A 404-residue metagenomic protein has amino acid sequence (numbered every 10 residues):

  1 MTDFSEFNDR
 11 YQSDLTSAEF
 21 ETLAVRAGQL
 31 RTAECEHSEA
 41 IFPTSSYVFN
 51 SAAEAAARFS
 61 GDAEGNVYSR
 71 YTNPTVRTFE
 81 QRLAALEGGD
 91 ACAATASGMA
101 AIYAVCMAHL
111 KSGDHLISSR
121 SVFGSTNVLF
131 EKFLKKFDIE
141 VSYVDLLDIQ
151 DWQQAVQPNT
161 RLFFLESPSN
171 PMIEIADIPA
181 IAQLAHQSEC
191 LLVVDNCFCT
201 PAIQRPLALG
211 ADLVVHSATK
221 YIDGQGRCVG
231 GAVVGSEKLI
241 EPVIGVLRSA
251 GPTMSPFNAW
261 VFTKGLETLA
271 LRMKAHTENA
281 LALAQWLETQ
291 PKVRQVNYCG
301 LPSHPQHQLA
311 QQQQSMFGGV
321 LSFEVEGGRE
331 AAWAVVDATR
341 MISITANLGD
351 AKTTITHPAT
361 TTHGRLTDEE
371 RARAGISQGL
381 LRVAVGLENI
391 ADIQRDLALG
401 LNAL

Functional and structural regions predicted by a protein language model:
M1-R10, E131-K132, E140, Q154 (+2 more regions): PLP-dependent enzyme catalytic core of the Aspartate aminotransferase-like
T2-N73, Q81: N-terminal "arm"/small-domain region of PLP-dependent enzymes with the aminotransferase-like
T2-T16, A24-L30, C92-P291, N297: Conserved PLP-enzyme active-site core in the AAT-like
Q29, P43-F49, F198, K220 (+7 more regions): Glycine-rich beta-alpha junction loops
S51-A100, S125-K132: Conserved N-terminal alpha-helix of the aminotransferase class I/II PLP-enzyme fold
E64, D90, V229, N258 (+4 more regions): Short amphipathic alpha-helical segments
L86, L287-P291, T339: Acidic-histidine catalytic/liganding microenvironments
Q295-L381, V385: Conserved C-terminal alpha-helix-loop-beta "cap" of PLP-dependent enzymes that closes/shapes the active-site mouth
